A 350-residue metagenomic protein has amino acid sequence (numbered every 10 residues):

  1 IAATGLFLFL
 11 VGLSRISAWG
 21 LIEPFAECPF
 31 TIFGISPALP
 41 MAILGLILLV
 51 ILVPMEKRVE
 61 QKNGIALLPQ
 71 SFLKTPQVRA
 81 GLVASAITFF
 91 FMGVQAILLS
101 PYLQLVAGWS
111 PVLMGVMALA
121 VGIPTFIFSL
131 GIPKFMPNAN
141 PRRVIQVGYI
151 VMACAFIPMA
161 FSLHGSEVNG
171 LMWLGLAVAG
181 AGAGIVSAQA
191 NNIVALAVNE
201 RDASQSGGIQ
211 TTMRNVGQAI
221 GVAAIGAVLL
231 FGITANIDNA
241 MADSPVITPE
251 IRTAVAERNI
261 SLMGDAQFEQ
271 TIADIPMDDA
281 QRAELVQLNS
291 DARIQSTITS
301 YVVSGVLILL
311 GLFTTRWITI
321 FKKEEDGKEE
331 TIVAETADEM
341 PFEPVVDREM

Functional and structural regions predicted by a protein language model:
I1-V83, F91, M350: Hydrophobic transmembrane-helix bundles of small-molecule transporters
G5-L8, I47-I51, I127, V151-F161 (+1 more regions): Transmembrane-helix signature of multi-pass solute transporters
L13, L103-Q104, F135-M136, A224 (+1 more regions): Interfacial helix-cap and linker-helix signal at transmembrane-aqueous boundaries of multi-pass secondary transporters
R15-G20, P54-N63, H164, F231 (+2 more regions): Helix-loop junctions on the cytosolic side of multi-pass membrane transporters, especially the intracellular loop
E23-P24, Q61-Q70, N239-A240, K322-V333: Short, Lys/Arg-enriched, Gly/Pro-containing loop segments at transmembrane-helix junctions of multi-pass membrane
I32-P40, E60-Q205, S304: Transmembrane core module of solute transporters
R58, N192, T253-M350: Transmembrane-helix exit segments and adjacent C-terminal regions of multi-pass membrane proteins
Q95, M172-R258, R316: Small-residue-rich alpha-helical segments with characteristic i,i+4
